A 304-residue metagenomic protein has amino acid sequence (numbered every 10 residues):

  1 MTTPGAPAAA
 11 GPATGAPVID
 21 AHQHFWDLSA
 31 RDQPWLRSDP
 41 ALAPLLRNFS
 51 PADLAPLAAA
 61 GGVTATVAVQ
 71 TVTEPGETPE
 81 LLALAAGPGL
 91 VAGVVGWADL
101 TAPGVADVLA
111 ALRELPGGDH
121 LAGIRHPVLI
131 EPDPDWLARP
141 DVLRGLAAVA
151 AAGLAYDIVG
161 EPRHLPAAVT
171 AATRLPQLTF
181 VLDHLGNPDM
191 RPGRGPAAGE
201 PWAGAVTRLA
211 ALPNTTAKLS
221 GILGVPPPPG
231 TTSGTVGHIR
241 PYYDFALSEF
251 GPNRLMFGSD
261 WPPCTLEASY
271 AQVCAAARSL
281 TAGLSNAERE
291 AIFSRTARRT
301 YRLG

Functional and structural regions predicted by a protein language model:
M1-I19, R47-A65, F245, F250-M256 (+1 more regions): Mid-to-C-terminal alpha-helical segments outside catalytic/metal-binding sites
T2-P4, P12, H24-F49: N-terminal binding-site loop/beta-alpha segment at the start of enzyme catalytic domains that lines or forms
V18-L28, L182-L185: Histidine-centered catalytic micro-motifs
H22, T66, L81, V94 (+6 more regions): Conserved, mostly hydrophobic/aromatic
D39-E74, V91-D99, A122-L129, L154-Y156: Divalent metal-dependent hydrolysis catalytic cores, especially in the metallo-beta-lactamase
F49-L54, G76-E77, G104-A110, P166 (+2 more regions): Alpha-helical scaffolding within the catalytic cores of extracellular/periplasmic polymer-degrading hydrolases
G76-R163, T170, K218-I222, G230-S233: Active-site gating/metal-coordination segments in enzymes
W136-M256: Catalytic pocket-lining loop regions of alpha/beta-barrel enzymes, especially the amidohydrolase/enolase/GH5 lineages
